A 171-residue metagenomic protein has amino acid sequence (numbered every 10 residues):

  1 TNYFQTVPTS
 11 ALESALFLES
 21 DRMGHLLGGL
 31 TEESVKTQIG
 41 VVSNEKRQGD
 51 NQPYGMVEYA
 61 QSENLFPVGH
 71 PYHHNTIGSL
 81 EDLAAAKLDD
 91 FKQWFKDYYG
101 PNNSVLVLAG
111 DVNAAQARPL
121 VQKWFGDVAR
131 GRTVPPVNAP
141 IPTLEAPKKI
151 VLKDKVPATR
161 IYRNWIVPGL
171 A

Functional and structural regions predicted by a protein language model:
T1-A11, K36, Q48-N103, D127-A171: Non-catalytic beta-strand/loop surface segments
T6-Q38: M16/insulysin-pitrilysin zinc metalloprotease superfamily fold
F17, P119-L120: Generic recognition of short, well-ordered alpha-helical segments
R22, K123-V128: Conserved short hydrophobic interaction patches
A114-R118: Extracytoplasmic/secreted cell-surface and envelope-processing proteins
